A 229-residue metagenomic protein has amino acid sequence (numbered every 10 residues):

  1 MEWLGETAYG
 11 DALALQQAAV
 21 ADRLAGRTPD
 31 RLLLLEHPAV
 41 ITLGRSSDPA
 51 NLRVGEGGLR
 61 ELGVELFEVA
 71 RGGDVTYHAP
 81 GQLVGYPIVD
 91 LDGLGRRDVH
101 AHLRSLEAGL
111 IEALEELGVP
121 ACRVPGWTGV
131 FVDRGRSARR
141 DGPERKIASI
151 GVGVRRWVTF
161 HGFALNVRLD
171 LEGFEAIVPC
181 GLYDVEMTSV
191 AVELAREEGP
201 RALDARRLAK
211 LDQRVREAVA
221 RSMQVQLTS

Functional and structural regions predicted by a protein language model:
M1-E144, A176, R201, A205-A209: N-terminal lobe of the biotin/lipoate ligase/transferase fold
S46-S47, S105, S137, S149 (+3 more regions): Generic serine detector
L52-G55, I147-V167, L171: Short, conserved beta-strand/beta-arch hydrophobic-aromatic motifs that form part of recognition grooves or interface
D92-L94, S137, W157-T159, E172 (+1 more regions): Generic "edge-of-domain/loop-turn" microfeature
G153, A164-S229: C-terminal accessory segment of soluble enzyme catalytic cores
